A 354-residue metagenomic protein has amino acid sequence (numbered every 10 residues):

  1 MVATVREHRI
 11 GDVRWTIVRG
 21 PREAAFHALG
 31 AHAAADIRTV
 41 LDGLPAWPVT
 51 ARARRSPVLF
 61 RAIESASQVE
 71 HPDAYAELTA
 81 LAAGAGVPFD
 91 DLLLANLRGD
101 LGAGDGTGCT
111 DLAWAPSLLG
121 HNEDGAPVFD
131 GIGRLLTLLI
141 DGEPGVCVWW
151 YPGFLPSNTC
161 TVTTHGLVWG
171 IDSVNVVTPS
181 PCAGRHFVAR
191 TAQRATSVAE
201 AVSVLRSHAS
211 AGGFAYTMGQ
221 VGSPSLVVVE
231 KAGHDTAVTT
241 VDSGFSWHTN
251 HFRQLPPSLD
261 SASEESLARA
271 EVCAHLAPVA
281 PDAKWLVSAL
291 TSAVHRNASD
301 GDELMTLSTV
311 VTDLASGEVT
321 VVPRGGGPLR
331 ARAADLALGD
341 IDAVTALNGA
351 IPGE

Functional and structural regions predicted by a protein language model:
M1-V87, R98, A115-E354: C-terminal, well-structured catalytic/ligand-binding subdomain of enzymes
D90-G120: Gly/Pro-rich turn-and-neighbor structural signature
